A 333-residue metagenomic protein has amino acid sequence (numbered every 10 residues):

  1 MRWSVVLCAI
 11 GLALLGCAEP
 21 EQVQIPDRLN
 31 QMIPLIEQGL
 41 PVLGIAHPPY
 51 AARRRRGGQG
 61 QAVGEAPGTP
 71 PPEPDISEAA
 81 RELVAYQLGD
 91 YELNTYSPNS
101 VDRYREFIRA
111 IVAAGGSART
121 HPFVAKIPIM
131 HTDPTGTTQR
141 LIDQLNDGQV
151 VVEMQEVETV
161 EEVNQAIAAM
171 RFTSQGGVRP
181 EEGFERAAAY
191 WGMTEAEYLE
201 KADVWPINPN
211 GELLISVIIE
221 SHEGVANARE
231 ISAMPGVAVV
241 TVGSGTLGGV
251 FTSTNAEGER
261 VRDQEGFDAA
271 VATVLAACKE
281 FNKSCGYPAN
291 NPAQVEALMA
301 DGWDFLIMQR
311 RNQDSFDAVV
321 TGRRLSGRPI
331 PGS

Functional and structural regions predicted by a protein language model:
E21-G64, A196-E212, T273: N-terminal amphipathic alpha-helix/helix-capping segment at the start of soluble metabolic enzymes
L40-I76, V124-T135, L214-V225, C285-A289: Active-site mouth loops of central-metabolism enzymes
R56, P71-I111, S244-D263: Glycine-rich, proline-tolerant flexible connector loops at the mouths of alpha/beta enzymes
V101-H131, R171-G177, N210, R262-K283: Alpha-helix-loop-beta-strand connector modules within alpha/beta enzyme cores
T132-V150, E161-V163, V225-M234, N291-W303: Catalytic cores of alpha/beta
V151-M234, S244-T246: Conserved anion-binding
V160-Q175, Q313-S333: C-terminal helical cap(s) of enzyme catalytic domains, especially alpha/beta-barrels
